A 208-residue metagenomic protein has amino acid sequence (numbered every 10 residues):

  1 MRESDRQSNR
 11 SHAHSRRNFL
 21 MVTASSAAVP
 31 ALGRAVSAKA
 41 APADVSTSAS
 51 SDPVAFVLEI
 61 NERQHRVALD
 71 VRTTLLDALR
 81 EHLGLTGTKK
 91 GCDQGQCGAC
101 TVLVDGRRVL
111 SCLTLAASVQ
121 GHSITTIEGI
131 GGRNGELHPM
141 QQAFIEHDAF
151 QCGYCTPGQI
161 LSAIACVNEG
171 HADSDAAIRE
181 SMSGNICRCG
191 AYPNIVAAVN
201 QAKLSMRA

Functional and structural regions predicted by a protein language model:
M1-H14: N-terminal secretory signal peptides
A13-N18, A27-T47, R107: N-terminal twin-arginine translocation
G33-A68, A208: C-terminal segment of N-terminal export signals and the immediately downstream linker at the start of the mature
A68-D70, C112: Short linear motifs in exposed loops
R72-A78, L103, L115: Short, structural beta-strand-to-alpha-helix junction motif
D77-Q96, I130-Y154, E169-C187: Immediate flanking context of iron-sulfur cluster ligation sites
A99-E128, P157-A177, P193-R207: Iron-sulfur (Fe-S) cluster-binding segments and ferredoxin-like electron-carrier domains, especially [2Fe-2S]
